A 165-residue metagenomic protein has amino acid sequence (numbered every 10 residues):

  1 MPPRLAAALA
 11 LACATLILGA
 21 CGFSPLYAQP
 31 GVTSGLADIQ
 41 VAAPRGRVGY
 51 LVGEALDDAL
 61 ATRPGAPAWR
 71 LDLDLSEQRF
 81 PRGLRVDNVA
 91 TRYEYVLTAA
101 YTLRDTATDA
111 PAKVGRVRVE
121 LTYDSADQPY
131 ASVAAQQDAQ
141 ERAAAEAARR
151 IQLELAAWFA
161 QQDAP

Functional and structural regions predicted by a protein language model:
M1-A10: Bacterial N-terminal signal peptides that target proteins for export
L16-A20: C-terminal motif of bacterial Sec signal peptides marking the signal peptidase cleavage site
G22-P25: Bacterial signal peptide processing site
T33-A43, Q128-A131: Acidic/histidine-rich, surface-exposed loop or edge segments in extracytoplasmic proteins
A42-D74: Post-signal-peptide N-terminal segment of Sec-exported extracytoplasmic proteins
R63-R70, D74-R116, L121-D138, R142: Surface-exposed short loop/turn segments
A134-P165: C-terminal/domain-edge helix-coil "capping" segments
